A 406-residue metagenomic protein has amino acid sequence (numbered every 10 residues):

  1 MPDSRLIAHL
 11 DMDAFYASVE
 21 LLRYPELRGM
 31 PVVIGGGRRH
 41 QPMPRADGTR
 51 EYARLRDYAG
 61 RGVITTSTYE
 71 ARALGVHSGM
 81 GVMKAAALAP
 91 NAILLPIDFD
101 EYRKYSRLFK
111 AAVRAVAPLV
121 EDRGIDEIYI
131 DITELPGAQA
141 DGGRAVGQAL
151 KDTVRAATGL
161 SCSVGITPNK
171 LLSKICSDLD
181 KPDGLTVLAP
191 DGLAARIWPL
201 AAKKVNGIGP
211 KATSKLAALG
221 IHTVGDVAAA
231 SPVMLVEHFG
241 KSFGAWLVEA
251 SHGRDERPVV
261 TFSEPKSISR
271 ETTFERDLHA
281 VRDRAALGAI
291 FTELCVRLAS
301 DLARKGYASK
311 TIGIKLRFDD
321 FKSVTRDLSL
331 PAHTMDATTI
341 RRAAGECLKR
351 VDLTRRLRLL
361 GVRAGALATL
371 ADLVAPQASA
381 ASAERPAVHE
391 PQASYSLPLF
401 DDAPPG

Functional and structural regions predicted by a protein language model:
M1-I125, Y129, P391, Y395: Residues that scaffold, gate, or flank divalent-cation-dependent active/transport sites
P2, H9, I197, K204 (+4 more regions): DNA-contacting surface of Y-family translesion DNA polymerases
V19-L21, P44-D47, L172-D180, V259-F262: Short acidic, glycine/serine/threonine-rich loops at helix termini
R123-E127, I166-K170, Y307-T311, L357-L359: Short Gly/Ser/Thr- and Asp/Glu-enriched loop/turn motifs at secondary-structure junctions
I128-E134, S323-L328: Short, hydrophobic beta-strand segments
I130-K151, D180, G220, P232: Catalytic palm subdomain of template-directed nucleic-acid polymerases, centered on the conserved carboxylate motif
D141-K203: Long, highly charged, low-complexity intrinsically disordered interaction regions that mediate electrostatic DNA/RNA
